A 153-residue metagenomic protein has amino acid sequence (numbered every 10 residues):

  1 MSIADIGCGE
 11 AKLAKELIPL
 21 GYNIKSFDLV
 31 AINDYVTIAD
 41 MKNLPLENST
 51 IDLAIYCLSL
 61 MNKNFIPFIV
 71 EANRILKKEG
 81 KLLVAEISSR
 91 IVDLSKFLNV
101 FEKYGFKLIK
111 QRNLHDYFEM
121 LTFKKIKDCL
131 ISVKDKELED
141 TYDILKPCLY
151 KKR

Functional and structural regions predicted by a protein language model:
M1-G9: Conserved class I S-adenosyl-L-methionine
E10-G21: Conserved SAM-binding loop of SAM-dependent methyltransferases across substrates and taxa, primarily the Class I
N23-D28: Conserved SAM-binding motif I beta-strand of class I
D34-L44: Conserved SAM-binding strand-loop segment of SAM-dependent methyltransferases
K42-A54: A short acidic, Gly/Pro-enriched loop at the edge of an enzyme's catalytic core that lines a small-molecule cofactor
D52-I66: A short SAM/SAH-binding and catalytic strip from SAM-dependent methyltransferases
I66-K81: A short glycine-rich, Lys/Arg-flanked "PGG" loop and its adjoining helix->strand segment in the class I
L121, I126-R153: SAM/dcSAM-binding transferase cores
